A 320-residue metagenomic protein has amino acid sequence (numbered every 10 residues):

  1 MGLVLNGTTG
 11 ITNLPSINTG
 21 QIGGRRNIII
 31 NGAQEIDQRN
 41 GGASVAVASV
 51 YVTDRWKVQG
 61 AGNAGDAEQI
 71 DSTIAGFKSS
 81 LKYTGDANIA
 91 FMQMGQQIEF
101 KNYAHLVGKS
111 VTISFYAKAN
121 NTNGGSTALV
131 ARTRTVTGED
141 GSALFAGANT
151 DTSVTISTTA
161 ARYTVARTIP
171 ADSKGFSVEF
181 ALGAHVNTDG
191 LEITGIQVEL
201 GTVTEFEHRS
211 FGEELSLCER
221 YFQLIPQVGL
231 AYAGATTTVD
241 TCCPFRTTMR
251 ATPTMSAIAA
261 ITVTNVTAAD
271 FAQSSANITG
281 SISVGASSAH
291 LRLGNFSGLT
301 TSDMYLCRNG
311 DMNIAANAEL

Functional and structural regions predicted by a protein language model:
V4, I11-L320: Extracellular and organelle-lumenal recognition/adhesion modules and their flexible linkers in secreted
